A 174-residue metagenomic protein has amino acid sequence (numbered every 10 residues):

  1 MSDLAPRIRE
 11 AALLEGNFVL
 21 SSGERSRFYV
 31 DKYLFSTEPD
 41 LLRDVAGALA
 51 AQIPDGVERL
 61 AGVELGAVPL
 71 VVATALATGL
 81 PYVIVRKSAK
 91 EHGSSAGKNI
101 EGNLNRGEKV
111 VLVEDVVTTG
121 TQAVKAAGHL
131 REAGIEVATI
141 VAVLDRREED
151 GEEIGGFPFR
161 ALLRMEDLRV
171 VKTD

Functional and structural regions predicted by a protein language model:
M1-D55: Active-site-facing substrate-recognition patch
D3-R7, G128-D174: PRPP-dependent phosphoribosyltransferase catalytic core
G23, L60, Y82: Conserved hydrophobic/aromatic pocket- or pore-lining residues that grip, position, or stack substrates in active sites
P54-E58, N105-G107: Short helix-loop-beta connector
G56-G66: Short glycine-rich phosphate-binding loop at a beta-alpha junction
G62, L112-V113: Generic enzyme active-site microenvironment
P69: Cofactor-binding active-site loop characterized by glycine-rich and histidine/acidic residues
V72-V111, T119-V124: Short, glycine/charge-rich flexible loops or terminal/linker lids adjacent to PRPP-binding catalytic cores
